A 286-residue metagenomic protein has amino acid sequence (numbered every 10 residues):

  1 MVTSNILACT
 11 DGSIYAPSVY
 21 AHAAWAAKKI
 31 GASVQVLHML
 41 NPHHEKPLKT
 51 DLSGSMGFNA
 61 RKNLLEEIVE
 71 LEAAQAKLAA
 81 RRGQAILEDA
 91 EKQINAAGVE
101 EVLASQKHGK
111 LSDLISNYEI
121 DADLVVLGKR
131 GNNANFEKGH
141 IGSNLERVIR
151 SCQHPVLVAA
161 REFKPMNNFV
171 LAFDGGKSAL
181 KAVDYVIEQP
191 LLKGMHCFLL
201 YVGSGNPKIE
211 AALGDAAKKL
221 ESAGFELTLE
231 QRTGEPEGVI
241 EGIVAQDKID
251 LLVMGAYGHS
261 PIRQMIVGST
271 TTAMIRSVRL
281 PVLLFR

Functional and structural regions predicted by a protein language model:
M1, S18, R81, A85 (+3 more regions): Conserved active-site and cofactor/substrate-binding residues in soluble primary-metabolism enzymes
M1-I68, K164-Q231, I249: Small/aliphatic-rich secondary-structure junction motif
M1-V2, N41-P47, L52-S53, A73-V125 (+2 more regions): Structural beta-alpha unit
Y15-K29, A104-F163, I243-R286: Gly/Ser-rich helix-loop-strand patches that form or flank binding pockets for ribonucleotide-derived cofactors
A23, A90, I115, V186 (+3 more regions): Aromatic/hydrophobic pocket-lining residues that form π-stacking "cages" and hydrophobic walls in ligand
N59-L64, Q84-L87, S116-Y118, H154-V156 (+3 more regions): Short hydrophobic/aromatic-rich motifs at helix boundaries and adjacent loops
L71-A74, N133-A134: Short acidic, glycine/Ser/Thr-rich loop/turn "cap" segments at secondary-structure junctions
